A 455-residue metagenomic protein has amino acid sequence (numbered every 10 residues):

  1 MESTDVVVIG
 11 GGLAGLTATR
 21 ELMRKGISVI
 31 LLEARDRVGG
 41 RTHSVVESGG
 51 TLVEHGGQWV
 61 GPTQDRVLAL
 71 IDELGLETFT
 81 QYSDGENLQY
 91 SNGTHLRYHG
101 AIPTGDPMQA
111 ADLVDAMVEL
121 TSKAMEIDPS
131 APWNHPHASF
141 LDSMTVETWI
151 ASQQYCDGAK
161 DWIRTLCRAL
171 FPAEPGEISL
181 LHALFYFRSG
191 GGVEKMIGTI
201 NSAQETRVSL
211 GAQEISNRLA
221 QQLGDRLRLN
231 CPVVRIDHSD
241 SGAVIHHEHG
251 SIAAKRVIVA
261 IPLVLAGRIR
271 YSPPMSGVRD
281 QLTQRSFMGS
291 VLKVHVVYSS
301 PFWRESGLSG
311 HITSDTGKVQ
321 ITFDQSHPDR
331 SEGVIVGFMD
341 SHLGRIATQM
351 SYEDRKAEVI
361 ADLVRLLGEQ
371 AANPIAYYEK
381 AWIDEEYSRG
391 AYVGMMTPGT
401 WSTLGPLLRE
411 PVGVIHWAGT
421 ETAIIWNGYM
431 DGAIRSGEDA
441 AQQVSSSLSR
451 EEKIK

Functional and structural regions predicted by a protein language model:
T4, T17, K25, H99 (+6 more regions): Conserved flavin/dinucleotide-binding core of flavoenzymes
T4-L31: N-terminal Rossmann-like FAD-binding beta1-loop-alpha1 element of flavoenzymes
V7-I9, L32, V233, S251-V264: Short hydrophobic core segments
M23-S48: Glycine-rich FAD pyrophosphate-binding loop
T51-K123: Dinucleotide-binding Rossmann-like beta1-alpha1 core, especially the glycine-rich loop that anchors the ADP
P129-P232, S239-A243, A260, R270 (+3 more regions): Active-site/ligand-binding neighborhood in enzyme catalytic cores
D237-I252: Conserved beta-strand-loop-beta-strand element in the redox core of flavoprotein oxidoreductases
V259-V278: Flavin (primarily FAD) binding-site architecture
